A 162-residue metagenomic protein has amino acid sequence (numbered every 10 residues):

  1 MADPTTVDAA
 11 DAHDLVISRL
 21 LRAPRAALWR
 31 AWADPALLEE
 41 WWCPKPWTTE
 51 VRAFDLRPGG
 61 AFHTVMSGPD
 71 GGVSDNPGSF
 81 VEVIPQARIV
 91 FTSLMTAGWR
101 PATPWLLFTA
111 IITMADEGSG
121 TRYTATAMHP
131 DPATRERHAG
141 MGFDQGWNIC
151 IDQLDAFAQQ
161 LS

Functional and structural regions predicted by a protein language model:
M1-T48: Hydrophobic ligand-binding cavity/cleft-lining segments
V16-I17, A36-V73: Short beta-edge strand/loop motif at the mouth of beta-sheet-based domains
R19, V51-F54, N76-E82, L107-D116: Hydrophobic/aromatic beta-strand elements that line small-molecule binding cavities or substrate pockets in beta-rich
R25-A26, L56-R57, V81-R88, T113-R122: A short, structured loop/turn motif at beta-sheet edges
L28, L38, F62, F80 (+4 more regions): Hydrophobic pocket/interface hotspot
V51, F157-S162: Short, highly charged C-terminal tails/helix-capping segments
A61-T92: Helix-adjacent hinge/juxtasegments
T92, W99-Q145: Beta-strand/loop substructures that line and gate deep hydrophobic ligand-binding cavities in soluble
